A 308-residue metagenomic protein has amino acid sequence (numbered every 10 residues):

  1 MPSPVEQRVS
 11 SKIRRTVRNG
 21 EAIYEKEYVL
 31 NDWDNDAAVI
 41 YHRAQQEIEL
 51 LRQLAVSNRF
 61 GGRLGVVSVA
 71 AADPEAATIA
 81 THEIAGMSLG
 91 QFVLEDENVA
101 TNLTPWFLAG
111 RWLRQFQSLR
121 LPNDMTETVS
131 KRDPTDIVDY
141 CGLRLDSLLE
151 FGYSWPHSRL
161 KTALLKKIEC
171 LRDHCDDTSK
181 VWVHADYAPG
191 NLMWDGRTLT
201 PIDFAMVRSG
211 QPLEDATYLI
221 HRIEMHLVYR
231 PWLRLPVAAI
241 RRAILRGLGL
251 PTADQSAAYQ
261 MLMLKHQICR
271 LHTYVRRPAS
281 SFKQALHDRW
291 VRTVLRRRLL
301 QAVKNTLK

Functional and structural regions predicted by a protein language model:
M1-P4, Q284-K308: Regulatory N- and C-terminal appendages and interdomain linkers associated with kinase/kinase-like NTP transferase
M1-T16, A22-K26, D32, T81 (+3 more regions): Phosphate/pyrophosphate-binding loops and the adjoining catalytic core of nucleotide-dependent enzymes
S3-Y24, E169-E214: Active-site acidic catalytic loop and adjacent metal/ATP-binding pocket of ATP-dependent phosphoryl transfer enzymes
S11, D133-G152, A243-I244, L248-R277: C-terminal subregions of glycosyltransferases and related glycan-biosynthesis enzymes
E21-M125: ATP-binding pocket architecture of kinase catalytic cores
L30-N31, T81-V99, S118-L121, L145-E150 (+2 more regions): A glycine-centered beta->alpha junction motif in the catalytic cores of kinase/phosphotransferase enzymes
E127-D173: Active-site catalytic-loop/activation-segment of kinase and kinase-like phosphoryl-transfer enzymes
E214-P251, K265-Q284: Active-site activation/catalytic loop segments of kinase-like enzymes and analogous catalytic loops in related
